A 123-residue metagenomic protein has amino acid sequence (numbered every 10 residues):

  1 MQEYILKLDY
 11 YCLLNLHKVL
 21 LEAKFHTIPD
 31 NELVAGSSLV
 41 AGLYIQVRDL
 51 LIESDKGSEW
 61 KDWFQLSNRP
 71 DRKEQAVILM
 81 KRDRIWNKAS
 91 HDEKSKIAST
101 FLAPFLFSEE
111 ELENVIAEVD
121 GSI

Functional and structural regions predicted by a protein language model:
M1-L14, K18-I123: Positively charged, low-complexity terminal tracts and the immediately adjacent first secondary-structure elements
